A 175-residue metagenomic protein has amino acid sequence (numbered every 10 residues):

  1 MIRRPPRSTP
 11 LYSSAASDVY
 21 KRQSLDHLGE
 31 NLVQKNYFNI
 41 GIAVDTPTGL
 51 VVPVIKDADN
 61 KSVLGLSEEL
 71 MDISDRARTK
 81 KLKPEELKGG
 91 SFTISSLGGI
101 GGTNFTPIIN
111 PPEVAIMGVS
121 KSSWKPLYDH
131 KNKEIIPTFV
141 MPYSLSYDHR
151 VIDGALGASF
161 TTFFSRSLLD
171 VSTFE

Functional and structural regions predicted by a protein language model:
I2-S8: Short, exposed "boundary/linker" segments that immediately precede the start of a downstream structural module
R3, S14-E175: C-terminal catalytic/motor cores of large multi-domain enzyme assemblies
